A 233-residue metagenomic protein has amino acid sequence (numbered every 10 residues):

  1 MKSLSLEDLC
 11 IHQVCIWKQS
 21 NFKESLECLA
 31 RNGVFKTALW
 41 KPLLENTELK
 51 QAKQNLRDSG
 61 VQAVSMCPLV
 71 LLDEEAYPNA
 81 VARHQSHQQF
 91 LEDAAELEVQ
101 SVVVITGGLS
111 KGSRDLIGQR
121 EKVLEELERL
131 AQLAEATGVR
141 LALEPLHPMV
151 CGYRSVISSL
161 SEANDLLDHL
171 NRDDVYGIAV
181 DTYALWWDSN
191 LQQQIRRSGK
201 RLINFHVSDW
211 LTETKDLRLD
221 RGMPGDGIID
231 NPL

Functional and structural regions predicted by a protein language model:
M1-Q100, G118, E135, N164 (+7 more regions): N-terminal pre-domain/capping segments
L4, T37, E128-I228: Acidic/histidine-rich catalytic cores of soluble enzymes
L6-L9, S86-H87, K122-L127, E144-P148: Short N-terminal helix-initiation segments at or just after the protein's N-terminus
W17-Q19, E45-N46, L72-E74, L109-K111 (+2 more regions): Short, small-residue-enriched loops and turns at beta-alpha junctions that line or gate enzyme active sites
L69, K111, I229-N231: Short, electropositive, low-hydrophobicity segments enriched in small/polar residues
E75-Y77, R114-D115, D216-D220: Short acidic, glycine/proline-rich loop/turn micro-motifs
A80-Q88, L116-L127, V156-S161, Q192-Q194 (+1 more regions): Charged helix-capping and loop-helix junction motifs
A94-D115, T137-M149: Active-site groove signature of glycoside hydrolases
